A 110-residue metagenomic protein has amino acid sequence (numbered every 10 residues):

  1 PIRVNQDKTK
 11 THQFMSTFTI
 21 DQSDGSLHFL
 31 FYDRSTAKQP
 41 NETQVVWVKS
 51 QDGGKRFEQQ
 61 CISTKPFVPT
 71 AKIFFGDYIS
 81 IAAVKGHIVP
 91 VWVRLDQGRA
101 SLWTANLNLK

Functional and structural regions predicted by a protein language model:
P1-K110: Extracellular, repeat-based ectodomains that mediate carbohydrate processing or recognition
